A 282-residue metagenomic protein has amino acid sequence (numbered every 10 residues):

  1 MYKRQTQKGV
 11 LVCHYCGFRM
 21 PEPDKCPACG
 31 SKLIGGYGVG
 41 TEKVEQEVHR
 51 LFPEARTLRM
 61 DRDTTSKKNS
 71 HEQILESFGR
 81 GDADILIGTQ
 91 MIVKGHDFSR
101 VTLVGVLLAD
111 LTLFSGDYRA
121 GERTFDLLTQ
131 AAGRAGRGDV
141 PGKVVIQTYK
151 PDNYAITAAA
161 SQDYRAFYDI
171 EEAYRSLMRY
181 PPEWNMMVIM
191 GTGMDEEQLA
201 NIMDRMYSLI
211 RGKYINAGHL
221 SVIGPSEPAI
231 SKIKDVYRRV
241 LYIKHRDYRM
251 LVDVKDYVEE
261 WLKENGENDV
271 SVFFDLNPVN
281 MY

Functional and structural regions predicted by a protein language model:
M1-A200, A229-S231, V240-L241, R249 (+1 more regions): Inter-lobe coupling/hinge segments of SF2-like helicase ATPases
V48, A131-A135, I210-Y214, V258-L262: Hydrophobic, Leu/Ile/Phe/Ala-enriched alpha-helical segments that form helix-helix packing faces
L51-T64, N216-I223, S271-F273: Conserved RecA-like helicase motor-core motifs
E54-T57, R137, P141, G212-H219 (+1 more regions): Intrinsically disordered or highly flexible coil/loop and linker segments, enriched in small and charged/polar residues
I202-L209, V252-W261: Short amphipathic alpha-helices in soluble, non-transmembrane regions that often serve as interface/regulatory elements
S208, G212-Y214, H219-I233, E259 (+2 more regions): A carboxyl-terminal module marker
V236: Juxtacatalytic substrate-recognition/specificity segment
Y248, D256-Y282: Generic C-terminus detector
